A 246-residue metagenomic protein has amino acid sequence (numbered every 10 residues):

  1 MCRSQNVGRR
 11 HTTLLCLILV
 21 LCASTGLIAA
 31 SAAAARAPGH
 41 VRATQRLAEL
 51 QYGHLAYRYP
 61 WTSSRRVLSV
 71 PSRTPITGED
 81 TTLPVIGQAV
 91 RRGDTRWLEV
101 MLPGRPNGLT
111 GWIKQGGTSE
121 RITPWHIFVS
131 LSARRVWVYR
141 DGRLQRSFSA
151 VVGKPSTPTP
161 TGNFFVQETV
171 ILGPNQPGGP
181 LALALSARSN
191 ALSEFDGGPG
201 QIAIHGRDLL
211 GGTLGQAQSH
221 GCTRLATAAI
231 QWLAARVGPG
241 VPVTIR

Functional and structural regions predicted by a protein language model:
M1-R9: N-terminal secretory signal peptides that target proteins for export/translocation
L15-G26: Bacterial N-terminal signal peptides
L27-A35: Signal peptide processing junction and immediate N-terminal pro/mature segment of secreted/exported proteins
A34, G39, G104, G117-H126 (+2 more regions): Exported/periplasmic cell-wall-interacting domains
A34-V90: Beta-loop motif signature
Q51-G53, D80, G93-W97, G108 (+7 more regions): Extracytoplasmic
P75-S119: SH3/SH3-like beta-barrel superfamily modules
Q115-K154: A structural motif detector for short, solvent-exposed N-terminal "entry" segments of globular domains
